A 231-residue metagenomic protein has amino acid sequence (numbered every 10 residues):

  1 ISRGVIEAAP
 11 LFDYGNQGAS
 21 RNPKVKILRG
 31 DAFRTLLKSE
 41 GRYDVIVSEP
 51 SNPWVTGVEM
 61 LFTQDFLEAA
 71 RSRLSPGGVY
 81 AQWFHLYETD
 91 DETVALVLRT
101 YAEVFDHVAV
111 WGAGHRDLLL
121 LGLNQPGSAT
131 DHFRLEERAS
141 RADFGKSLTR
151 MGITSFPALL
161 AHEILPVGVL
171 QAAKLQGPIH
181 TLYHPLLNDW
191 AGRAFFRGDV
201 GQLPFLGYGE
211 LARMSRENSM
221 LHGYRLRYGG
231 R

Functional and structural regions predicted by a protein language model:
I1-L98, A102, D106: The AdoMet/dcAdoMet-binding core of the Class I SAM-like
Q17, P23, D31-E40, E59 (+3 more regions): Soluble small-group transferase modules, centered on the S-adenosyl donor enzyme superfamily
